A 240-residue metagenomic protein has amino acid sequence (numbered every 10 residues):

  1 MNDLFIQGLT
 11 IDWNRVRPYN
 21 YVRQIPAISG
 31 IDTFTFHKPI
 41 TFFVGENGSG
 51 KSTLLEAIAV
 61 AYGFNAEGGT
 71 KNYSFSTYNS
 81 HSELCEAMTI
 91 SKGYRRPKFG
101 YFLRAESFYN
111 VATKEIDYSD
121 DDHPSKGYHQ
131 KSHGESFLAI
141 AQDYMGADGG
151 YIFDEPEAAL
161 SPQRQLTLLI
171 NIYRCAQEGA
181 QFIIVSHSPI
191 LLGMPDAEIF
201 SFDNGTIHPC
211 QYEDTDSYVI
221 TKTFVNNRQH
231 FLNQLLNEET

Functional and structural regions predicted by a protein language model:
M1-D32, H37: N-terminal pre-Walker A segment at the start of P-loop NTPase domains
I28-K38, Y144-G146, R174-A176: Phosphate-binding P-loop
I40-F42, T53-D117: ABC ATPase nucleotide-binding domain signature region
E46-N47: The conserved Walker
G50: Conserved glycine(s) of the Walker
K131-E155, Q163-C175: GG-anchored amphipathic helix commonly corresponding to the ABC/SMC/Rad50 NBD signature/C-loop
Q163, T167-Q181, S188-T240: C-terminal lobe/lid and adjacent interdomain/linker elements of RecA-like ASCE P-loop ATPase modules
